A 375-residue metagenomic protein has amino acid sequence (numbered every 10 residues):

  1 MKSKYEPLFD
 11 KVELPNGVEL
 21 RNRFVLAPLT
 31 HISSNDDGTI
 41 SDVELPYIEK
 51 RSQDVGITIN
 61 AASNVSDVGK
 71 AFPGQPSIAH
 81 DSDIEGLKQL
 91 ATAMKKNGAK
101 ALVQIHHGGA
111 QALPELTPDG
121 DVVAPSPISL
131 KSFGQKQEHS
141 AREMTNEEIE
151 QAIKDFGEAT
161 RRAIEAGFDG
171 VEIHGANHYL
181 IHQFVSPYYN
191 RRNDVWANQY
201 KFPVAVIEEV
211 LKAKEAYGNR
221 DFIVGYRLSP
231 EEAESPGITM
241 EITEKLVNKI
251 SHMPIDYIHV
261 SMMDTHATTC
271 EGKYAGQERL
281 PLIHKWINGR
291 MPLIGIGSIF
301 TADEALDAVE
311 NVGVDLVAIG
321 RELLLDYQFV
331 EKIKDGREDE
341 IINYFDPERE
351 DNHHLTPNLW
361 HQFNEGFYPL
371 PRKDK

Functional and structural regions predicted by a protein language model:
M1-K375: Flavin-dependent oxidoreductase catalytic cores
